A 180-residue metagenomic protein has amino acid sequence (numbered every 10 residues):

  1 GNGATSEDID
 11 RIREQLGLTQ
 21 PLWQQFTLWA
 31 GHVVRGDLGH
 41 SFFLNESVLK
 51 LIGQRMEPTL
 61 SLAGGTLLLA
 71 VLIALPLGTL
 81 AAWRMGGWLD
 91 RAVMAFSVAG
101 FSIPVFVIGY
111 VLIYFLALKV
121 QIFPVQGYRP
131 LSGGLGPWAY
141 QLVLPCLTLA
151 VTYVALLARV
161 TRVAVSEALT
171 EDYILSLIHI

Functional and structural regions predicted by a protein language model:
G1-T19, L49, G53, V71 (+3 more regions): N-terminal signal-anchor/first transmembrane alpha helix
G1-T27, F43, V120-Q141: Hydrophobic alpha-helical transmembrane segments of membrane transport/permease proteins and related membrane-embedded
A4, Q20, G39-F42, L77 (+7 more regions): Short, flexible micro-motifs
L18-L75: An internal, D/E-rich "acidic patch" concept
T27, G31-H32, A95-Q126, T148-V154: Membrane-water interface segments at the C-terminal ends of transmembrane alpha-helices in multi-pass inner-membrane
K50, M56-D90, V105, L118 (+1 more regions): Alpha-helical transmembrane segments of integral membrane proteins, especially multi-pass inner/plasma-membrane
